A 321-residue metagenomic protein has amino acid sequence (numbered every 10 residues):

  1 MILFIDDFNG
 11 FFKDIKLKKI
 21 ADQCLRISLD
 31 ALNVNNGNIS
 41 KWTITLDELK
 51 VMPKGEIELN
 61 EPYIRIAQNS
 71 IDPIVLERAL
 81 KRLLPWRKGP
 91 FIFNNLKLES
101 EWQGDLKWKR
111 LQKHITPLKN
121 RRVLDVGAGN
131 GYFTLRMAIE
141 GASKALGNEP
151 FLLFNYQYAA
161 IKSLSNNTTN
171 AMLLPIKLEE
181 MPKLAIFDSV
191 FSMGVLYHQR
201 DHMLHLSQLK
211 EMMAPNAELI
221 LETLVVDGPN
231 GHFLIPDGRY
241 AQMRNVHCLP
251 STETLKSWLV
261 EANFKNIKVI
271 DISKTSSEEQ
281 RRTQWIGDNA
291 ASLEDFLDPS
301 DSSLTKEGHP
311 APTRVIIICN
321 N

Functional and structural regions predicted by a protein language model:
M1-L83: N-terminal auxiliary segments of SAM/dcSAM-dependent transferases
K119-G129: Conserved class I S-adenosyl-L-methionine
N130-G141: Conserved SAM-binding loop of SAM-dependent methyltransferases across substrates and taxa, primarily the Class I
D188-H202: A short SAM/SAH-binding and catalytic strip from SAM-dependent methyltransferases
M203-E218: A short glycine-rich, Lys/Arg-flanked "PGG" loop and its adjoining helix->strand segment in the class I
L224-V246: Short, glycine-/aromatic-enriched active-site segment of Class I SAM-dependent methyltransferases
H247-N263: Short alpha-helix
K265-L293: Conserved catalytic loop of SAM-dependent methyltransferase domains
